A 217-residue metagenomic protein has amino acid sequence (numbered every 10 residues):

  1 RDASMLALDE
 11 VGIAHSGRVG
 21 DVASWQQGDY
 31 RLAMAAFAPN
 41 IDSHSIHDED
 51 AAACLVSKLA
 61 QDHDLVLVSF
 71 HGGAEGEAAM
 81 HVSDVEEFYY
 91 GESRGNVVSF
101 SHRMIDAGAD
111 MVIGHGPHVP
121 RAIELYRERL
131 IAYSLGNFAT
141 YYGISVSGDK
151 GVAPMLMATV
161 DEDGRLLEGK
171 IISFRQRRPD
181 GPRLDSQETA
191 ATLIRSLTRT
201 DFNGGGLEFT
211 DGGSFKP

Functional and structural regions predicted by a protein language model:
R1-P217: Acidic, metal/ion-coordinating pockets
